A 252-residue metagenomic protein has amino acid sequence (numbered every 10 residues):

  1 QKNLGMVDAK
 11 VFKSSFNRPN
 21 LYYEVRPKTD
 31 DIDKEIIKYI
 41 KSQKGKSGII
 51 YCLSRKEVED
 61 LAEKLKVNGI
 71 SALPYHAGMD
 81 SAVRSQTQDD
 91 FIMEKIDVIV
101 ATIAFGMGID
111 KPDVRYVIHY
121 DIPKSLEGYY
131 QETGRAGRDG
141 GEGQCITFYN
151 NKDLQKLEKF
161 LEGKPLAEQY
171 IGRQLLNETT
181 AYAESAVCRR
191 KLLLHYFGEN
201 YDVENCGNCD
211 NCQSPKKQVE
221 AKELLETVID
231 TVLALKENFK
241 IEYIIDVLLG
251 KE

Functional and structural regions predicted by a protein language model:
Q1-L166, Q174, Y201-D202, D210-N211: Helicase motor core with emphasis on the C-terminal RecA-like subdomain
K66-G69, L73, I96, D139-E252: Non-catalytic terminal extensions of ATP-dependent helicases
